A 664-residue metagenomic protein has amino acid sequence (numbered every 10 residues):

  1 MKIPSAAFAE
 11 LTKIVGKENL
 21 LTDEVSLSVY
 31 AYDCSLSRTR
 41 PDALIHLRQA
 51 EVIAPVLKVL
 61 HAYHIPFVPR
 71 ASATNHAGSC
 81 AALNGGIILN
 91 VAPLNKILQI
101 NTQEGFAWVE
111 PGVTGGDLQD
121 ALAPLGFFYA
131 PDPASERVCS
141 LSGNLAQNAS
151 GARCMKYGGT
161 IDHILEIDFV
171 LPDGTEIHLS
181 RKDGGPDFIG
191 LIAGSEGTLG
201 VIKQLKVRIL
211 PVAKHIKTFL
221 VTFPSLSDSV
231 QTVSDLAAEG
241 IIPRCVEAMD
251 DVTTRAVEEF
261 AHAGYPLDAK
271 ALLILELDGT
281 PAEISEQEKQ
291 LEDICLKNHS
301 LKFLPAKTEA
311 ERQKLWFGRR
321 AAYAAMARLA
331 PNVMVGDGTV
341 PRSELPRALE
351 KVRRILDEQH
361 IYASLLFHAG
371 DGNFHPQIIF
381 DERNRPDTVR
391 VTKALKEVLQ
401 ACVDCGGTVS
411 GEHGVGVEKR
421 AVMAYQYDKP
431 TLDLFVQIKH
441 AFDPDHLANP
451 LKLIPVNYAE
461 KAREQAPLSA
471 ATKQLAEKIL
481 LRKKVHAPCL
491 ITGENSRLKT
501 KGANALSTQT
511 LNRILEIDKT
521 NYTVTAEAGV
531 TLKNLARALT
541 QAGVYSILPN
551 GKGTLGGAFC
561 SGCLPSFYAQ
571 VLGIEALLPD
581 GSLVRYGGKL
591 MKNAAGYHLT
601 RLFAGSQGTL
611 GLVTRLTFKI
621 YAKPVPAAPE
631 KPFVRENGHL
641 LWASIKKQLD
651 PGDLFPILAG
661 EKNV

Functional and structural regions predicted by a protein language model:
M1-N19: A charged N-terminal "starter" segment
M1-P4, Y427-R482, H486, G638-V664: Intrinsic disorder at enzyme termini
K17, V403-V415, P444-A448, P651-L654: Alpha-helix capping/hinge segments and adjacent helical runs
L21-Y30, V207, P211, K217-A394 (+5 more regions): C-terminal substrate-recognition/cap domain of FAD-linked oxidoreductases
V25, Y32-L94, H368-A369, S469-I517 (+2 more regions): Glycine-rich N-terminal segment of FAD-binding domains in flavoprotein oxidoreductases, spanning the beta-loop-helix
S28, H76-G78, S135-L141, E247-E259 (+7 more regions): A glycine-rich phosphate-binding loop feature that marks nucleotide/adenosyl-phosphate handling sites
K96-I100, A107-E247, A448, R463-P467 (+3 more regions): FAD-binding subdomain of flavoenzyme oxidoreductases
